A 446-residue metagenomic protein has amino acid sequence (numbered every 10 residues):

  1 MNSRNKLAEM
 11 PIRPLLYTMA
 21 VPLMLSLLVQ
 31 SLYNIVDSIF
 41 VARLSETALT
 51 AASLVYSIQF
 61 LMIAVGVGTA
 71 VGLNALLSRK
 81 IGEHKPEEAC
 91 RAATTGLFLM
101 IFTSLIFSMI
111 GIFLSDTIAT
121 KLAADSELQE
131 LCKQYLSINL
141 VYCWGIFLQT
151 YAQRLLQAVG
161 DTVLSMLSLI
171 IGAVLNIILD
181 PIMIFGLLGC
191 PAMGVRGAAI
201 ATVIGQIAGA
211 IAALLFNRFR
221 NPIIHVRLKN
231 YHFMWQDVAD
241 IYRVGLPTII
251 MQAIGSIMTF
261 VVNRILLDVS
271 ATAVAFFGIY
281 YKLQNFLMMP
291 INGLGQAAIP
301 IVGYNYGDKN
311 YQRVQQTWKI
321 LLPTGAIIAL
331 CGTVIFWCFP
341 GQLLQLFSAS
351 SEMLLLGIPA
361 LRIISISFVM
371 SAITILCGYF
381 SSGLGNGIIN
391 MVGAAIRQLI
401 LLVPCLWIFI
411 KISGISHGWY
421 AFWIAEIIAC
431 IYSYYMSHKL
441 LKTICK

Functional and structural regions predicted by a protein language model:
M1-A20, L77-W144, C190-L246, V302-S367 (+1 more regions): Short alpha-helical transmembrane segments in multi-pass integral membrane proteins
L7-I39, R43-L44, F60-G72, L76 (+6 more regions): N-terminal transmembrane alpha-helices
T18, V41-F60, E127-L131, V195-R196 (+5 more regions): Interfacial/gating helices of multi-pass transporter permease domains
T18-D37, I138, Q149, G172 (+5 more regions): Transmembrane helical elements of multi-pass membrane transporters/channels
L28, L32-T50, A119-S126, I182-M193 (+4 more regions): Helix-terminus/linker motif at the lipid-water interface of multi-pass membrane proteins
L49-M109, I146-S165, F276-C338, S371-G393: Small-residue-rich hydrophobic transmembrane alpha-helices
L61-A64, N176-P181, A210-L214, F286-M289 (+3 more regions): Hydrophobic transmembrane alpha-helices of multi-pass small-molecule transporters
A70, N139-Q157, S165-A173, A198-A213 (+4 more regions): Short runs within selected transmembrane alpha-helices of multi-pass transporters and secretion channels
